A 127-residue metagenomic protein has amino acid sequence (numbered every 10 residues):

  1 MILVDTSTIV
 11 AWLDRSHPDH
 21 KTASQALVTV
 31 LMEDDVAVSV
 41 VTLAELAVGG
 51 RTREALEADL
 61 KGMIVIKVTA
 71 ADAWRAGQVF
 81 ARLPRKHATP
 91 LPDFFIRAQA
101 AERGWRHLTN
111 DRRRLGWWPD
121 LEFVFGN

Functional and structural regions predicted by a protein language model:
M1, R97-N127: Acidic, PIN/NYN-like endoribonuclease modules and their adjacent C-terminal/linker elements
M1-A37, A47-A58: Short, well-structured N-terminal submotif of metal-dependent ribonuclease cores
I2, D35-A37, G62-K67, R106: Short loop->beta-strand "edge-of-pocket" segments that line small-molecule binding or catalytic clefts across diverse
D5-S7, V38-S39, T89-P90, D111-R112 (+1 more regions): Histidine- and aromatic-rich ligand-binding microenvironments
T8, T42, D72, F95-I96 (+1 more regions): Alpha-helix capping/helix-boundary segments
S24, L43, R53-L56, A73-A76 (+1 more regions): A general structural signal for well-ordered alpha-helical segments in protein cores
S39, L46, W105-T109: Short, hydrophobic beta-strand segments that form beta-sheet elements in well-ordered domains
V65-N110: Active-site neighborhoods of divalent-metal-dependent phosphate/nucleic-acid chemistry enzymes
